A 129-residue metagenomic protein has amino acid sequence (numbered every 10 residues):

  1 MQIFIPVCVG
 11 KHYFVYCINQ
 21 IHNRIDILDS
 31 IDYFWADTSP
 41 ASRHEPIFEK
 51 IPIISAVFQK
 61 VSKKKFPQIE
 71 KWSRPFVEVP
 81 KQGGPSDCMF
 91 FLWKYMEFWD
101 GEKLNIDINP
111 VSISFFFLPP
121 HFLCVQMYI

Functional and structural regions predicted by a protein language model:
M1-I129: Cysteine protease-like catalytic core of ubiquitin/ubiquitin-like
